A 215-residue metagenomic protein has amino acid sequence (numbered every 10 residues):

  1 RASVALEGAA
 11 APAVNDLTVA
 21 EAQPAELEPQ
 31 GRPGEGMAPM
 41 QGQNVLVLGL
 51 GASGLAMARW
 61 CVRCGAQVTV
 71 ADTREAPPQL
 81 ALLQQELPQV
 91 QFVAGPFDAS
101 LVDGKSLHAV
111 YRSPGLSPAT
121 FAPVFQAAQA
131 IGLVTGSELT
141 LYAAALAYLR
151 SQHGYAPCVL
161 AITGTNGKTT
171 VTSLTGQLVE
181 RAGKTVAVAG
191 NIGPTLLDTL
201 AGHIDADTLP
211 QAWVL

Functional and structural regions predicted by a protein language model:
R1-A144: N-terminal leader/targeting and accessory segments in enzymes
G36, L101-K105, P118-L215: Phosphate-binding loop of NTP-binding sites
